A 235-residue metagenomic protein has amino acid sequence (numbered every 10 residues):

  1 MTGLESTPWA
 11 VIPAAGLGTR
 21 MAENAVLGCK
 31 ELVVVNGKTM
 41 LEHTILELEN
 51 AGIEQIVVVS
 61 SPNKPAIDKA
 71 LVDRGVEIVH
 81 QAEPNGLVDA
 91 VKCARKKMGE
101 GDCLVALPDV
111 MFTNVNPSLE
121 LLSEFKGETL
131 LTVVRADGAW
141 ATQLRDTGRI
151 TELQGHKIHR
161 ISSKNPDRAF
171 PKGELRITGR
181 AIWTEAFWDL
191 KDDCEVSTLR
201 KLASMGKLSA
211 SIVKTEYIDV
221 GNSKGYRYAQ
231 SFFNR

Functional and structural regions predicted by a protein language model:
M1-V26, Q55, K207: N-terminal nucleotide-binding beta1-loop-alpha1 segment
A10-I12, V57-V58, L104-V105, L130-T132 (+1 more regions): Structural beta-sheet core signal
L27-E42: Short catalytic helix/loop segments, enriched in acidic residues and glycine and frequently bearing histidine
G28, G52, D73-R74: Short, structured coil segments at secondary-structure junctions
K38, S60-K64: Residues in the short beta-alpha loop(s) of Rossmann-like NAD(P)-binding domains
K38-Q55, K69-A70: A short, N-terminal amphipathic alpha-helix
P65-Q154: Conserved beta-loop-beta/alpha segment of the NTase-like Rossmann-fold superfamily that binds/positions NTPs
L104, L119-S123, L153-R235: Catalytic-core segments of class I nucleotidyltransferases/pyrophosphorylases that form NMP-activated intermediates
